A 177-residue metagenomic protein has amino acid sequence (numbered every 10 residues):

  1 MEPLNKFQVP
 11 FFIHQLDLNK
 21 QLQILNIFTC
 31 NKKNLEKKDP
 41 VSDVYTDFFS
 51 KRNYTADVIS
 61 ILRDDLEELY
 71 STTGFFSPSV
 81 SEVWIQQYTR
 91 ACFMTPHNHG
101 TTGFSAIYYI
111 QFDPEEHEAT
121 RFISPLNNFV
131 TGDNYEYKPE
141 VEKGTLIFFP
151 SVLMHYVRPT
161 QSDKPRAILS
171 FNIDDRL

Functional and structural regions predicted by a protein language model:
M1-F76, F93: Non-heme Fe(II)/2-oxoglutarate
Y70-G74, P114, L177: Secondary-structure transition/hinge residues
S79-F148, R158, P165, D175: Catalytic core of non-heme Fe(II) oxygenases with the double-stranded beta-helix
H155: Glycine-rich nucleotide phosphate-binding loop and flanking beta-alpha elements of Rossmann-like dinucleotide-binding
I168: A domain-level signal for the structural core that forms small-molecule/cofactor-binding pockets and catalytic centers
F171-L177: Localized sequence-composition bias
